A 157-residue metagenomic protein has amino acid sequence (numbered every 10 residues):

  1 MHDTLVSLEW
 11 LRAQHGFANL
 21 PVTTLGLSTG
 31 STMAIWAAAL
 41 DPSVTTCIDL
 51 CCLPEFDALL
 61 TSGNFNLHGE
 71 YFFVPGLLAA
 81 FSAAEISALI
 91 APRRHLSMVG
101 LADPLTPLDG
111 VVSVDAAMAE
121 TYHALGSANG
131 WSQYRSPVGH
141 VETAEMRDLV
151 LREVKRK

Functional and structural regions predicted by a protein language model:
M1-S28: Gly/Ser-rich "nucleophile elbow"/oxyanion-hole loop immediately N-terminal to the catalytic nucleophile in hydrolases
D3-V6, T46-S87, P92, L105-V114 (+1 more regions): Mobile cap/lid helix-loop segments that gate and shape the active-site cleft of serine hydrolases
L25, L50-C51, M98: Alpha/beta-hydrolase-fold catalytic nucleophile elbow
G26-A38: Glycine-rich nucleophile elbow surrounding the catalytic serine of serine-hydrolase chemistry
A39-T45: Conserved hydrolase catalytic core segment
E70, A116-K157: C-terminal catalytic histidine-bearing segment of alpha/beta-hydrolase fold enzymes
I90, S97-V99: Short beta-strand/loop motif that positions the catalytic acidic residue of the alpha/beta-hydrolase fold
L101-D109, H140-V141: Acidic catalytic loop of the alpha/beta-hydrolase fold
